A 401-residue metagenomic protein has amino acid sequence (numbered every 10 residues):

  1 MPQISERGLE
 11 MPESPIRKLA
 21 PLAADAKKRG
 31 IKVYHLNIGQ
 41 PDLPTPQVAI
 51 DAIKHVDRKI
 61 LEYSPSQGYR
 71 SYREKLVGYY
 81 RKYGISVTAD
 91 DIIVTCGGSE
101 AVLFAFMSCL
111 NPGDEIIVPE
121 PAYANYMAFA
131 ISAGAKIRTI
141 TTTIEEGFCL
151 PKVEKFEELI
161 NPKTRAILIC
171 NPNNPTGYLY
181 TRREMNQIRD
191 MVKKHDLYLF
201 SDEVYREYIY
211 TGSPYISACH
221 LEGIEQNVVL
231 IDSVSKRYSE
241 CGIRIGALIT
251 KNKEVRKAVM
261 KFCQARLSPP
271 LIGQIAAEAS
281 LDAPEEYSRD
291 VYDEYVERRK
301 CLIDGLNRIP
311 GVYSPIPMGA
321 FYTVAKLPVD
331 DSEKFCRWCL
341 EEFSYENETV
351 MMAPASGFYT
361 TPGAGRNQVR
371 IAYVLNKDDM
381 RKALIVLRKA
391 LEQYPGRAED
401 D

Functional and structural regions predicted by a protein language model:
P2-I4, G8-S14, L19-K32, I38-V56 (+1 more regions): PLP-dependent class I/II
K59: Basic nucleic-acid-binding alpha-helical/helix-turn surface characteristic of O6-alkylguanine DNA
Y63-C96: Conserved N-terminal alpha-helix of the aminotransferase class I/II PLP-enzyme fold
